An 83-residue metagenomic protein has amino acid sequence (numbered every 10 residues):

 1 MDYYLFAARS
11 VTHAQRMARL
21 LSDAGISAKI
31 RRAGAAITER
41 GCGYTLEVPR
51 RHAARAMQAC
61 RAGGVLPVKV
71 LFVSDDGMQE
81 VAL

Functional and structural regions predicted by a protein language model:
M1-D2, L83: Short, low-complexity, intrinsically disordered N-terminal peptides in bacterial proteins
D2-R55: Amphipathic, hydrophobic secondary-structure cores in small proteins
R50-L83: C-terminal structural segments of small proteins and small subunits
